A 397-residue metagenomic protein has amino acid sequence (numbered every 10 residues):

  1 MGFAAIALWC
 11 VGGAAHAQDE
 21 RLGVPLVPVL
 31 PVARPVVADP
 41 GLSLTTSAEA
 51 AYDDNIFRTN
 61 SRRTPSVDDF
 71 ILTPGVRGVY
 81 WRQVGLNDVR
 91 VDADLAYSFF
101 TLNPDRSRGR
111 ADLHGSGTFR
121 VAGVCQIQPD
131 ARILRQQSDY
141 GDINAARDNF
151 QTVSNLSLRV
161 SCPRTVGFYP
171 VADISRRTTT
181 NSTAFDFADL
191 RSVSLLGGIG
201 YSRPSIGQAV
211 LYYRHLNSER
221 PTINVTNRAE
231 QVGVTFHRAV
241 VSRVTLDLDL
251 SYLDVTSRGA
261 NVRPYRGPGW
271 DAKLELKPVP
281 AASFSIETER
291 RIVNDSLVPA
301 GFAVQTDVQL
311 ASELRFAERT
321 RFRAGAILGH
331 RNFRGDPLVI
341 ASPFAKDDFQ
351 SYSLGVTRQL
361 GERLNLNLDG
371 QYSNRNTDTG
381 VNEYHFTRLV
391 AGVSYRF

Functional and structural regions predicted by a protein language model:
M1-V27: Cleavable N-terminal export/targeting peptides
A17-F397: Gram-negative and organellar
